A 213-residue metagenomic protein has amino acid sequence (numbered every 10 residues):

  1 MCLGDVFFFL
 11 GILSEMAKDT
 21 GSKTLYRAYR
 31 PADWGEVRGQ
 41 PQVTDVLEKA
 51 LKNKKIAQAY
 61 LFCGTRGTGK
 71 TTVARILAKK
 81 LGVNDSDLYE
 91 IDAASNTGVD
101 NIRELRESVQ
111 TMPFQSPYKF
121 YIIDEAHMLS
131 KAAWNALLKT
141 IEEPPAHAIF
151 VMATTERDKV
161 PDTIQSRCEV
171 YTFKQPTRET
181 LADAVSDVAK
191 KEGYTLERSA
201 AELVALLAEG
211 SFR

Functional and structural regions predicted by a protein language model:
C2-V170, T180, V188, R198: P-loop/Walker A NTP-binding region and its immediately flanking N-terminal helices in P-loop NTPase folds
K174: A Lys-centered signature of the CheY-like receiver
E179-T180, R213: Short acidic alpha-helix initiation/capping motifs at coil-to-helix transition points, especially at protein N-termini
D183: C-terminal segments of enzyme domains that contribute to small-molecule binding surfaces
E197, A208-R213: The conserved phosphate-sensing helix
V204-A205: Non-catalytic, charged helical/coil tracts that couple and regulate nucleotide-powered enzyme cores
